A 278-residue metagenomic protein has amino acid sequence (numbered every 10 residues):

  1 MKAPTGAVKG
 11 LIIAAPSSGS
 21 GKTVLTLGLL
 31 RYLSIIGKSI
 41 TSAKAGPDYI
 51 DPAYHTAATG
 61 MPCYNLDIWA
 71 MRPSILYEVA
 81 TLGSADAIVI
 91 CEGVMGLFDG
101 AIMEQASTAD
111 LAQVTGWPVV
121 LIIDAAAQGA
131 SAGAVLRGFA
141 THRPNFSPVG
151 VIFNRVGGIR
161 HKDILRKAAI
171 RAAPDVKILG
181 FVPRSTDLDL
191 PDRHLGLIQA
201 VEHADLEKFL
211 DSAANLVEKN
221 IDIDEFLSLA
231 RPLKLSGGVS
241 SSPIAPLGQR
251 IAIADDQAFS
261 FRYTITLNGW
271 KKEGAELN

Functional and structural regions predicted by a protein language model:
K2-T115, I123-G150, I159-D163: ATP-dependent carboxylate-amine ligase catalytic core
G6-K9, I244-R250: A short, charged/proline- and glycine-enriched loop that marks the coil->beta-strand transition at the N-terminal
L29, L33-S34, A169, W270-G274: Hydrophobic alpha-helical packing residues
T41-A43, V120, R250-A252: Conserved beta-strand elements of the Class I
A58-T59, T115, A172-D175, E273: Short, structured coil segments at secondary-structure junctions
D124-A125, N154-G157, A254-Q257: Structural motif
G129-P243: Internal gly/pro-rich beta-alpha loop/helix module that stabilizes soluble enzyme cofactors or their anionic handles
Q249-N278: Phosphate-binding active sites in nucleotide-utilizing proteins
